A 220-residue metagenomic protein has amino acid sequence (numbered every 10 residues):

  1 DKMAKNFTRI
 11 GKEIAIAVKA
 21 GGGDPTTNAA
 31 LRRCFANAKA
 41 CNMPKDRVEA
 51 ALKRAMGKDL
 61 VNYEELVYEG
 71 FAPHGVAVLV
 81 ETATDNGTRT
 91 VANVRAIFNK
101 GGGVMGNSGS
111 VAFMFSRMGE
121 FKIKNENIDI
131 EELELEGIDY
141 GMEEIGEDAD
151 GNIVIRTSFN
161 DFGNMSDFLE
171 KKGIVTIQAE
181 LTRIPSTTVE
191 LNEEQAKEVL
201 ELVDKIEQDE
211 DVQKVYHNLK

Functional and structural regions predicted by a protein language model:
D1-N42: N-terminal, positively charged regions that mediate nucleic acid binding
A4, G21-N28, C41, T84 (+4 more regions): Conserved phosphate/pyrophosphate-binding and hydrolysis machinery centered on Walker-type P-loop NTPases, extending
A4-G11, N28-L31, K45, T88-V91 (+4 more regions): Amphipathic alpha-helical transducer elements in NTP-driven molecular machines
A4-T8, P25-N28, E65-P73, M105-F115 (+1 more regions): Flexible hinge/switch segments at interdomain interfaces of large molecular machines
I14, V48, V94, G137 (+1 more regions): Residue-level signature of catalytic and energy-coupling elements of molecular machines, predominantly ATP/GTP-dependent
T26-T82: Translation machinery proteins
E69-A83, T90-S116: RNA pseudouridine synthases
E120-K220: Positively charged, low-complexity, intrinsically disordered RNA-binding extensions
